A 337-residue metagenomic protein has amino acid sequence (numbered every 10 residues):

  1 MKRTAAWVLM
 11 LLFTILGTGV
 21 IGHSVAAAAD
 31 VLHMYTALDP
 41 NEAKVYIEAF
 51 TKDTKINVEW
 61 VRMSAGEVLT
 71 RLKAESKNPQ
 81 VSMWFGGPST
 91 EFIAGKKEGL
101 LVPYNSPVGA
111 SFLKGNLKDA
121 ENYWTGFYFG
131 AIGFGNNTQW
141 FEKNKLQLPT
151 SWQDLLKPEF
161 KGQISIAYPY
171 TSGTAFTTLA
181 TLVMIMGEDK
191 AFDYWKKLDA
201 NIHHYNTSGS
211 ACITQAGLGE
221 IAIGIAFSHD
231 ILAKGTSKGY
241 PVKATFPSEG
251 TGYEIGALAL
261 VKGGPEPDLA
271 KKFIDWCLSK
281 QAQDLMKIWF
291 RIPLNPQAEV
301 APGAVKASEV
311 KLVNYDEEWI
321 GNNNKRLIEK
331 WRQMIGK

Functional and structural regions predicted by a protein language model:
I15-V25: C-terminal segment of classical bacterial N-terminal signal peptides
A28-A94, T214: Early extracytoplasmic/lumenal segment of secretory-pathway proteins
A37-K44, Q80-E220: Extracytoplasmic ligand-binding site segments that recognize negatively charged/polar headgroups
T90-A94, G217, A222-P241: A ligand-binding cleft/hinge motif common to bilobed small-molecule-binding domains
G130, Y194-D199, Y205-N206, K238-K262: Periplasmic-binding protein-like
G135-W140, A180, I255-E266, C277 (+1 more regions): A bilobed periplasmic-binding-protein/Venus flytrap-type ligand-binding module shared by bacterial periplasmic
E159-A167, C277-V300: Periplasmic-binding protein-like
E188-K190, L294-K337: An extracytoplasmic/periplasmic, membrane-proximal ligand-sensing/linker region
